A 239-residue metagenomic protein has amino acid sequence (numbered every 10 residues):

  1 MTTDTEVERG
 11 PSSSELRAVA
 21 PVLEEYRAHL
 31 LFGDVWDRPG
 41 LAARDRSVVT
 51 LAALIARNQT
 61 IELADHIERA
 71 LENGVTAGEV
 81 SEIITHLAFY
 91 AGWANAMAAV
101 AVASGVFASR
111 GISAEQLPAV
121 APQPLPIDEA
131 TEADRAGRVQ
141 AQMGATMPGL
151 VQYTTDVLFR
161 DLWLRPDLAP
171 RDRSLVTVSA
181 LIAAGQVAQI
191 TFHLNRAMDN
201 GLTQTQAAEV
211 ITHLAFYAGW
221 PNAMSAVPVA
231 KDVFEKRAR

Functional and structural regions predicted by a protein language model:
M1-R44, R57, A64-E68, E72 (+4 more regions): Acidic, glycine/proline-rich low-complexity segments that act as flexible tails and inter-domain linkers
R46-L54, L63, I83-I84, R173-L181 (+1 more regions): Short, structured motif recognition centered on aromatic/hydrophobic residues
I55, N73, H86-W93, I182 (+1 more regions): A short structural micro-motif
N58, A184-G185: Alpha-helix capping and inter-helical loop/turn segments
L63, I190, A207: Aromatic/hydrophobic pocket-lining residues that form the small-molecule binding cavity in soluble enzyme cores
V75-E79: Winged helix-turn-helix DNA-binding recognition segment
V80-E82, F89, A208: Amphipathic, charged alpha-helical scaffolds that flank and support histidine-based chemistry in signaling
N95-A96, Q186, Q206-A226: Preference for long, well-ordered alpha-helical segments
